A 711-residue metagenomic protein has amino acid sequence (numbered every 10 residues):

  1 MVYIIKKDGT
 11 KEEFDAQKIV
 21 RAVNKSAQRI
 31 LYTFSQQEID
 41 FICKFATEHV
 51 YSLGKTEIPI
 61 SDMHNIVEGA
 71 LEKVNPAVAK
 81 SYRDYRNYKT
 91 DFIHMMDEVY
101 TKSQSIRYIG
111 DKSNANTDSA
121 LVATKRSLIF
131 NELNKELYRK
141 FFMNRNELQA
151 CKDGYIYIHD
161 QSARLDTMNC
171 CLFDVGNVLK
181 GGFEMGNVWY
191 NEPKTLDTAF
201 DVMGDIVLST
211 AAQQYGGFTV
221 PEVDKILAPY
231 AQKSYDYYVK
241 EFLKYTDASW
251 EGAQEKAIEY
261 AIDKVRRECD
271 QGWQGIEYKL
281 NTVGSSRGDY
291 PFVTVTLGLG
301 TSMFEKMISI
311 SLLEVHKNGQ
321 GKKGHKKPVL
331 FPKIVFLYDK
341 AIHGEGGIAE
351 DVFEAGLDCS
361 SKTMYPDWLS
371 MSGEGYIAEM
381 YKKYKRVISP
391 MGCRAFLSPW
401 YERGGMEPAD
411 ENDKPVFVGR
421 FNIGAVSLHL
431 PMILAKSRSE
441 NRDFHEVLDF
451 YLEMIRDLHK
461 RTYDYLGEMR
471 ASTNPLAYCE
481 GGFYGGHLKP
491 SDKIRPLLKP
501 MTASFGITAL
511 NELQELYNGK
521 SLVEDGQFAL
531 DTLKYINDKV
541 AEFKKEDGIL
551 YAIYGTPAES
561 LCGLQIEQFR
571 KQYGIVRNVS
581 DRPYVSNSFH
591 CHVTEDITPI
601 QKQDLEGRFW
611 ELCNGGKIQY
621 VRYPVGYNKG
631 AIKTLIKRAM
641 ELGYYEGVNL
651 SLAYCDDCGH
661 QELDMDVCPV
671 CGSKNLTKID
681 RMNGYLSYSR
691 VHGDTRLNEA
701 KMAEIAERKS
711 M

Functional and structural regions predicted by a protein language model:
M1-R107, K701-A706, M711: Charged, amphipathic alpha-helical regulatory modules used for macromolecular assembly or allosteric control
E13-F14, P500-S504: Short, conserved micro-motifs enriched in small and acidic residues
D15, T33, D666, G684-Y685: Conformational switch/transducer regions in large eukaryotic molecular machines and scaffolds
N24, T47, R456, K460 (+1 more regions): Amphipathic, well-packed alpha-helical segments that form the structural scaffold of globular domains
F92, E98-K499, K520-L522, G526-R681 (+2 more regions): Conserved catalytic cores of very large enzyme subunits
A503-L516, K534: Contiguous, well-ordered alpha-helical segments that form the cores/surfaces of helical PPI scaffolds
V691-A700: Conserved helix-adjacent loop modules within structured domains
